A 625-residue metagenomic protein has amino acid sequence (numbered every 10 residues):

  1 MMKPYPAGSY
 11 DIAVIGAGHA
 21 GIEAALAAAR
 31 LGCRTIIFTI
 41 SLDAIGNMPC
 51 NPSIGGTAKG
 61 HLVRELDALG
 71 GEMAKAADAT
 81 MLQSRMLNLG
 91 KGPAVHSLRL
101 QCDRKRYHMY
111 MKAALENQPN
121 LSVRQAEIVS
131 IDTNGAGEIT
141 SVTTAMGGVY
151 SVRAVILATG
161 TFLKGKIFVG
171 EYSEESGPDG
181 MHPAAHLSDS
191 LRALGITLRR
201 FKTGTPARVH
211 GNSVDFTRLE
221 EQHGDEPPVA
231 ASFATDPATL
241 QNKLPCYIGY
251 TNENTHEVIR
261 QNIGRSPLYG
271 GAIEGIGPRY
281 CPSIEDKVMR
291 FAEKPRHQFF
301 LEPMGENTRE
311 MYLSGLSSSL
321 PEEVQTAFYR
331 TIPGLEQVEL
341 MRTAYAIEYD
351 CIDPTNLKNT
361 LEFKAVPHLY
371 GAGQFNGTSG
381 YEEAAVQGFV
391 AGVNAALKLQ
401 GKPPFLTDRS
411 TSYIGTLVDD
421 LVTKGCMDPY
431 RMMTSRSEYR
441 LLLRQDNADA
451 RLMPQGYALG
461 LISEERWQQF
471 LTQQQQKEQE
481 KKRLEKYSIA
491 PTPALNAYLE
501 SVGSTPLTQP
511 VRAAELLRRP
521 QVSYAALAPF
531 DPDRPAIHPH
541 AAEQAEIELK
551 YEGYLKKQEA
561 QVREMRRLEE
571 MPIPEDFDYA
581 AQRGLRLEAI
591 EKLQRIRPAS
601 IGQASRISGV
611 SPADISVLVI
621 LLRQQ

Functional and structural regions predicted by a protein language model:
P6-A20: Beta1/beta-strand and adjacent pyrophosphate-binding region of the FAD-binding site in flavoprotein oxidoreductases
G8-S9, L26-S130, M146, A158-E175 (+4 more regions): Conserved N-terminal/central alpha/beta ligand/cofactor-binding core
I15, V149-G160: Short hydrophobic core segments
S41-D43, K59, M86, S188-T326 (+4 more regions): An anion/pyrophosphate-binding glycine-rich loop and adjacent beta-alpha core in soluble alpha-beta enzymes
D132-G148: Conserved beta-strand-loop-beta-strand element in the redox core of flavoprotein oxidoreductases
Y312-T378, L406-D419, H538-K592, R597: A glycine-rich dinucleotide-binding beta-alpha-beta segment and adjacent secondary-structure elements that constitute
A384-F405: Internal hydrophobic alpha-helix adjacent to the cofactor/substrate pocket in enzyme cavities
R436, L442-R444, M453-A458, I462-D614 (+1 more regions): Extended, charge-enriched "interface" segments that sit outside catalytic cores
